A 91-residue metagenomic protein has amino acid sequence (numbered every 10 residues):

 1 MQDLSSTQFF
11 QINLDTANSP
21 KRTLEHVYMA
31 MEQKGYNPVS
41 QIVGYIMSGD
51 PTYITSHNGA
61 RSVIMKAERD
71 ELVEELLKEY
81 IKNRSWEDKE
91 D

Functional and structural regions predicted by a protein language model:
Q2-D91: Intrinsically disordered, low-complexity, basic-enriched segments
